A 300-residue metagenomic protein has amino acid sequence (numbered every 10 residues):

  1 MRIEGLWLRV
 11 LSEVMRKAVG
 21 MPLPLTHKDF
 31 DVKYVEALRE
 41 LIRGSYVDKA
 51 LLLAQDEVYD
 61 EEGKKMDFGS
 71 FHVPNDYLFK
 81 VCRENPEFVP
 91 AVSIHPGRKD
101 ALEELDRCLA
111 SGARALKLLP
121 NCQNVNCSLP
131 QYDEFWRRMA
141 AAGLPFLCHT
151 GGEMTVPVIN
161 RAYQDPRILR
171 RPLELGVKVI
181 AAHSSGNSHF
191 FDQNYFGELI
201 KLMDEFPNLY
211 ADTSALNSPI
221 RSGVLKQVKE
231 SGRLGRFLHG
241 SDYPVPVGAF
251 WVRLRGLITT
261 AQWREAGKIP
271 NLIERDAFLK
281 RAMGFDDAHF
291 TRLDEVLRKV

Functional and structural regions predicted by a protein language model:
M1-L53, Y59, G63-G69, R281-A282 (+1 more regions): An N-terminally biased module of ancient metal coordination in phosphate/nucleic-acid-related enzymes
L23-H27, Y59-S70, T155-Y163, N187-N194 (+1 more regions): Short, flexible/disordered intra-domain loops and linkers
K49, A54-R161: Active-site gating/metal-coordination segments in enzymes
L53, A91-S93, K117, L147 (+3 more regions): Active-site neighborhood of phospho(di)ester-bond hydrolases with catalytic His/Asp-centered motifs
K99-L109, S128-D133, P157-L173, H189-M203 (+1 more regions): Distinct, well-ordered alpha-helical segments
A110-L116, A141-P145, E174-V179, E205-L209 (+2 more regions): Glycine-enriched alpha-helix->loop->beta-strand junction motifs that scaffold or abut catalytic
L118-P120, H149-V158, K178-S188, N208-L216: Active-site core of metal-dependent hydrolases
S185-V300: H/E-rich (His + Asp/Glu) clusters that bind or coordinate divalent metals
